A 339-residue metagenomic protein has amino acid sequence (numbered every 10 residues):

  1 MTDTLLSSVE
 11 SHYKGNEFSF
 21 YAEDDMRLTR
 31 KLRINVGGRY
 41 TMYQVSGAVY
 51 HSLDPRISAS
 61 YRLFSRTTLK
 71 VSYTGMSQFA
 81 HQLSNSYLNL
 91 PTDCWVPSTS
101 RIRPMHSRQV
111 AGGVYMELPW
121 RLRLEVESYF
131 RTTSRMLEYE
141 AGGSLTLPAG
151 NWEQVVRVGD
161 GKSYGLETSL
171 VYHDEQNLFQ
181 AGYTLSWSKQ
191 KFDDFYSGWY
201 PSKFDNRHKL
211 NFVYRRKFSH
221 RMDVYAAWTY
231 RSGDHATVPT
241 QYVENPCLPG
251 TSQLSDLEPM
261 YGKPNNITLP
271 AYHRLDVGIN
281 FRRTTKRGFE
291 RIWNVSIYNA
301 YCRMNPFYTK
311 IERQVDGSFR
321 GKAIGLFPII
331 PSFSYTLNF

Functional and structural regions predicted by a protein language model:
S8-K14, S19, T99, R103 (+4 more regions): Outer membrane beta-barrel strand-and-loop segments of large Gram-negative receptors, especially TonB-dependent
V9-T133, G182-T184, R215: Structural signature of Gram-negative outer-membrane beta-barrels, strongest in the C-terminal barrel of TonB-dependent
F20-M26, I57-Y61, G112-M116, L166-Y172 (+5 more regions): Residues on the lipid-exposed face of transmembrane beta-strands in outer-membrane beta-barrel proteins
L28-K31, R66, R121, Q176 (+2 more regions): Short loop/turn motifs that connect adjacent beta-strands in outer-membrane beta-barrel proteins
R30, F130-T132, W152-V238: Gram-negative outer-membrane beta-barrel transporters
G38-Q44, Y73-F79, S128-S134, D174-Q176 (+5 more regions): Transmembrane beta-strands of outer-membrane beta-barrel pores
S65-V110, F130-E153, A227-S252, M304-Y308: Surface-exposed extracellular loop regions of Gram-negative outer-membrane beta-barrel proteins, predominantly
R221, Y230-S255, P270-R274, N280-F339: C-terminal beta-signal and adjacent terminal beta-strands/loops of Gram-negative outer-membrane beta-barrel proteins
